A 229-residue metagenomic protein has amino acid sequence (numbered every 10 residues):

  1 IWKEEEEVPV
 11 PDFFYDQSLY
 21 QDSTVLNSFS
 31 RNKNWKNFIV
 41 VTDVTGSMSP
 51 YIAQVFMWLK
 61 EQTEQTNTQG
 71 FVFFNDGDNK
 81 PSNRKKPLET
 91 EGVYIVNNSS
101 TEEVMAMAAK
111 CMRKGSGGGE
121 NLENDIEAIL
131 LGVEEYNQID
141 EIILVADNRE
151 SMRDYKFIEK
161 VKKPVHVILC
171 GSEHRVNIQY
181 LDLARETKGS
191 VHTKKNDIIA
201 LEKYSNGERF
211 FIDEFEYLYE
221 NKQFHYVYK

Functional and structural regions predicted by a protein language model:
I1-I39, M48-A53, E61-N67: Acidic, polar low-complexity linker/tail segments
V25, L88-D140, E150-M152, G171-V176: Von Willebrand factor
N34-G92, I129, E141-I143: Von Willebrand factor
K36, Q65-G70, Y136-E141, K160-H166 (+1 more regions): Loop/turn elements at helix/coil->beta-strand transitions in domains of secreted/extracellular proteins
I39-M48, M112-G119, A146-N148, V165-S172: Second-shell loop/turn segments in exported
M48-I52, N79-R84, E150-K156, H174-Q179 (+1 more regions): Extracytoplasmic/secreted cell-surface and envelope-processing proteins
N148-T187, H192-K194: VWA/integrin I-like adhesion module and closely mimicked acidic/polar interface patches used
V191-K229: C-terminal "exit" segments of structured domains
